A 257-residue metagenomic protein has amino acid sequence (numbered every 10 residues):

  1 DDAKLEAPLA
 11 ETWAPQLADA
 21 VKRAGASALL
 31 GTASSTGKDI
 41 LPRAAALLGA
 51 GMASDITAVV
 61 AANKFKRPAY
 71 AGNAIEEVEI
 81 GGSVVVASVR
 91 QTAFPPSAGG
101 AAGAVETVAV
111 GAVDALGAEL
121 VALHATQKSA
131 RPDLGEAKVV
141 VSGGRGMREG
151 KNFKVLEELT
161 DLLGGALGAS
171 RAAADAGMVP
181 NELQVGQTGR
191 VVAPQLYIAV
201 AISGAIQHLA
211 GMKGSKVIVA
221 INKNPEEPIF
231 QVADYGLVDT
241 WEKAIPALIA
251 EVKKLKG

Functional and structural regions predicted by a protein language model:
D1-G257: N-terminal glycine-rich FAD/FM-binding segment characteristic of electron-transfer flavoproteins
